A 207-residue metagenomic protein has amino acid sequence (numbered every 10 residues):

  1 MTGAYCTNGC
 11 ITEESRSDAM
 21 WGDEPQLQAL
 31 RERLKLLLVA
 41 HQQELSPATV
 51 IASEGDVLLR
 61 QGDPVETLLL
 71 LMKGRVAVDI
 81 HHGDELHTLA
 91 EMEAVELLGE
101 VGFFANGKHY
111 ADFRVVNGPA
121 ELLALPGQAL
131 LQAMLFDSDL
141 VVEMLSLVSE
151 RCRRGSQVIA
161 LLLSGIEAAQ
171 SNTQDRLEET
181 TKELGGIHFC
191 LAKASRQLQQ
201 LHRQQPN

Functional and structural regions predicted by a protein language model:
M1-N207: Cytosolic regulatory regions built on CNB/CRP/Popeye-like sensor folds
